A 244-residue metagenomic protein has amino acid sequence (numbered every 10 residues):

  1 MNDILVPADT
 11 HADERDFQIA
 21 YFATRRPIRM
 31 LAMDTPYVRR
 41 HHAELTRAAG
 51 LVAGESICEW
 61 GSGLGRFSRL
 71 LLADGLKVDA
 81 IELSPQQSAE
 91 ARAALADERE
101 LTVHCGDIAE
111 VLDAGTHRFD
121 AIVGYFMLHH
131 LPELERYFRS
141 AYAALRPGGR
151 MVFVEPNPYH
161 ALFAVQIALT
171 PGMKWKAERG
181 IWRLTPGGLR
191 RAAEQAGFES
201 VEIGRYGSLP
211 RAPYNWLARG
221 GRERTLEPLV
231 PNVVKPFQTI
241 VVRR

Functional and structural regions predicted by a protein language model:
M1-L51: Conserved class I S-adenosyl-L-methionine
W60: Conserved beta-strand/loop positions that form the S-adenosyl-L-methionine
L64-E110: Class I SAM-dependent methyltransferase SAM/SAH-binding core
L112-I122: A short acidic, Gly/Pro-enriched loop at the edge of an enzyme's catalytic core that lines a small-molecule cofactor
D113, Q166-P171, R191, V201-R244: A C-terminal cap/extension of S-adenosyl-L-methionine-dependent methyltransferases that defines the acceptor-substrate
E135-P147: A short glycine-rich, Lys/Arg-flanked "PGG" loop and its adjoining helix->strand segment in the class I
V152-K174: Conserved class I S-adenosyl-L-methionine
G172-G188: Acceptor-substrate binding/catalytic loop of class I
